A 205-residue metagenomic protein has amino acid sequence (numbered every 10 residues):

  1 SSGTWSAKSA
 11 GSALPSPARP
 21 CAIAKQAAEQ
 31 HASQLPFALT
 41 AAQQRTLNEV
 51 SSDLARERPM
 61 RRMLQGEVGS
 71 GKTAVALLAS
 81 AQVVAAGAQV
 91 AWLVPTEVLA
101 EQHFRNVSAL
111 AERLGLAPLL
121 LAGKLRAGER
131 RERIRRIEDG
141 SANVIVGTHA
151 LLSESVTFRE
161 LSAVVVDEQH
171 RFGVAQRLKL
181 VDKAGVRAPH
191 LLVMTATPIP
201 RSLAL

Functional and structural regions predicted by a protein language model:
S1-S70, A74-A91: Pre-Walker A segment
R61, V75-F104, E112-A117, V186: Conserved SF1/SF2 helicase motif Ia
E67, P95, A196: P-loop (Walker A) phosphate-binding loop of NTP-binding proteins
G69, A74, L152, S162 (+1 more regions): Catalytic acidic motif of RecA-like/P-loop NTPases
L99-R136: Conserved helix-turn-beta segment of the N-terminal RecA-like "Helicase ATP-binding" lobe in SF1/SF2 helicases
K124-I145, L152-L161, A184: Conserved motor-coupling elements within RecA-like helicase/translocase cores
T148-H149, D167-E168: Walker B catalytic acidic pair
F158-A163, Q169-L205: Post-DEXD/H (motif II) to motif III coupling segment of the RecA-like Helicase ATP-binding lobe
